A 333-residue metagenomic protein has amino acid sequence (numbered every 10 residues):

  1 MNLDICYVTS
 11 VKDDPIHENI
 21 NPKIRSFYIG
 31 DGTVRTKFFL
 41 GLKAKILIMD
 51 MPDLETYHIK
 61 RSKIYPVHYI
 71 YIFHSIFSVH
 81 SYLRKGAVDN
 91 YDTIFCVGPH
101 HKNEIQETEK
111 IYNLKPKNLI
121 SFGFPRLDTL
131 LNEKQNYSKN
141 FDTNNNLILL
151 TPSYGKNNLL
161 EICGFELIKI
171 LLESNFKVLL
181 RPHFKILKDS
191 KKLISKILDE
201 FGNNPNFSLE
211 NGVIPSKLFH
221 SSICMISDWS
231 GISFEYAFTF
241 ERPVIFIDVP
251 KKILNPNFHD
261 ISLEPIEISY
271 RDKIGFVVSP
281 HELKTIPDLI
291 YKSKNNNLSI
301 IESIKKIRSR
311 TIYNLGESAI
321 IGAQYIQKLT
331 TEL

Functional and structural regions predicted by a protein language model:
M1-L131: Active-site and donor-binding regions of nucleotide-sugar-utilizing enzymes
M1-N2, L119, P125-I197, P280 (+3 more regions): Conserved catalytic-core segment of nucleotide-activated headgroup transferases in glycan assembly
V8-P22, E173-L209: Catalytic donor nucleotide-activated moiety binding site of glycosyltransferases and closely related
S26-G32, F207-N211, I274-E282: Short acidic-hydrophobic, aromatic-tinged amphipathic segments that line or gate anion-handling sites
G30-R35, S190-F234, T239: Donor nucleotide-activated moiety binding/catalytic core segment of transferases that use nucleotide-activated donors
I59-F77, I168-I170, F240-I253: A short, gly/pro- and small-residue-rich
V88, P116, G231-R310: Catalytic binding pocket for nucleotide-activated donors in carbohydrate/polymer assembly enzymes
N314-L333: C-terminal alpha-helical cap of glycosyltransferases
